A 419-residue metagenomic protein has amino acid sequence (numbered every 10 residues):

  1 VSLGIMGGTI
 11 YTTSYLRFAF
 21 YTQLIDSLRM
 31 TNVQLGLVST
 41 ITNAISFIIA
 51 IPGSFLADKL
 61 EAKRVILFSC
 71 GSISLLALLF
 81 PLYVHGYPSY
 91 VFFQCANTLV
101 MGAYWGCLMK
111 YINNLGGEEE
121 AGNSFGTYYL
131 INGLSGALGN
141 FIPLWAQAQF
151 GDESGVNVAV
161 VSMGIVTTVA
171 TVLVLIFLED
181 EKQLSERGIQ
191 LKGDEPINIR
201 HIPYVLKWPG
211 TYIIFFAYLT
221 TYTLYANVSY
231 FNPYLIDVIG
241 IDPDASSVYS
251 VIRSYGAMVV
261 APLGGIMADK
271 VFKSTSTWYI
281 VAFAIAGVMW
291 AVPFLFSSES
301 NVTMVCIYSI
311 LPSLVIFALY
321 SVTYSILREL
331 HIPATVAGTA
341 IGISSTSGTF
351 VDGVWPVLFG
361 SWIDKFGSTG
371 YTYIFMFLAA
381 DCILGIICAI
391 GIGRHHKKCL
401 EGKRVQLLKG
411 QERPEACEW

Functional and structural regions predicted by a protein language model:
R17-Y21, N132, G136-G139, W208-A261 (+2 more regions): Extracytoplasmic gate region of multi-pass secondary transporters
I48-G86: Conserved MFS/SLC helix-loop-helix module at the cytosolic interface between two early adjacent transmembrane helices
K59-C70, D269-A284: Cytoplasmic membrane-interface "Motif A"-like loop-to-helix N-cap segments of 12-TM Major Facilitator Superfamily
G71-H85, A284-E299: C-terminal ends and interior cores of transmembrane alpha-helices in multi-pass membrane transporters/permeases
F93-I131: Cytoplasmic helix-loop-helix junction between adjacent transmembrane helices in 12-TM secondary transporters
G122-Q147, S345-P356: Glycine-rich segments within core transmembrane alpha-helices of 12-TM secondary carriers
G136, E329-G367: A late C-terminal transmembrane helix in Major Facilitator Superfamily
I176-R200, C399-G410: Flexible cytoplasmic inter-helical loops of multi-pass small-molecule transporters
